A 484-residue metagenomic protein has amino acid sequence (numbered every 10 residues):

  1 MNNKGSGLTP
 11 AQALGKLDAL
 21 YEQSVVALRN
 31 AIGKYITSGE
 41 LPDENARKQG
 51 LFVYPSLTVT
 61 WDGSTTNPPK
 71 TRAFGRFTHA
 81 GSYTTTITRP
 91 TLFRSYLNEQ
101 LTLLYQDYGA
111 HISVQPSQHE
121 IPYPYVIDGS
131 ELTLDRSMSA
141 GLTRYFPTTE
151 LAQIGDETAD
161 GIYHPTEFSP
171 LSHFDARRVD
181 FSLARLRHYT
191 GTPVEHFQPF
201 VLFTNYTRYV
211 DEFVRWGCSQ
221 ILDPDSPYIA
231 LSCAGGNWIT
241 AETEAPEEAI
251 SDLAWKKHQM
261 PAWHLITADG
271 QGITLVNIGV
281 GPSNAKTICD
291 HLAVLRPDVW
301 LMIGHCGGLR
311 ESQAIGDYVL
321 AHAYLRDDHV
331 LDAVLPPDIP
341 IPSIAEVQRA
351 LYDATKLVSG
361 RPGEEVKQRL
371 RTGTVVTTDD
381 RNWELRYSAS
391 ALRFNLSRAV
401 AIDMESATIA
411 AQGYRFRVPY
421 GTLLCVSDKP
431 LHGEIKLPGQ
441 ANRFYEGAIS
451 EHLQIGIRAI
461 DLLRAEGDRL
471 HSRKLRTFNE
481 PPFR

Functional and structural regions predicted by a protein language model:
M1-V299, G307-R484: Accessory terminal and edge-of-domain segments that mediate assembly/interaction and cofactor placement around
